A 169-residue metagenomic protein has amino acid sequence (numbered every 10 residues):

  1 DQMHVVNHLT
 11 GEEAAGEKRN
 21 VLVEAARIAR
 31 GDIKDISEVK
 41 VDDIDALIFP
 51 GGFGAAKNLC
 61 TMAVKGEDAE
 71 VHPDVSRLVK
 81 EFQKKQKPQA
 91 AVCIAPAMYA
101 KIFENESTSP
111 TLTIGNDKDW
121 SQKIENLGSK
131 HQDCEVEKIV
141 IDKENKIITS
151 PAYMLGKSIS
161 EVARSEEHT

Functional and structural regions predicted by a protein language model:
D1, E167-T169: Accessible peptide chain termini
D1-E24: N-terminal beta-loop-helix "entrance" segment that forms/cooperates in small-molecule cofactor or anionic ligand
A29-E167: Active-site-adjacent pocket-lining segments in enzyme domains
